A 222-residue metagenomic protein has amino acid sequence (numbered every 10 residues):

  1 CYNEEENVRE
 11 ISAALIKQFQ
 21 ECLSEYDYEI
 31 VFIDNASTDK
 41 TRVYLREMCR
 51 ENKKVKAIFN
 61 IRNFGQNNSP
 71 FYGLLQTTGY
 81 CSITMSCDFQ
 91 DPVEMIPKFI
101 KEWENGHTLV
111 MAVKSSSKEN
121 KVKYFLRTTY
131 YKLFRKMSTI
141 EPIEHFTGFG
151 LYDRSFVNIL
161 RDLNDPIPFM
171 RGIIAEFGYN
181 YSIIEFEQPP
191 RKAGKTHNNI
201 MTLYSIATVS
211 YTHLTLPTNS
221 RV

Functional and structural regions predicted by a protein language model:
C1-N120: Structured catalytic core of nucleotide-sugar glycosyltransferases
N60-R62, Q66-Q76, C81, V93-P168 (+1 more regions): Acceptor/aglycone-binding surface of glycosyltransferases and processive sugar-polymer synthases
P166, G172-P189: Catalytic donor-sugar/metal-binding loop of nucleotide-sugar-dependent glycosyltransferases
T212-T218: Conserved small/polar residues in nucleotide/adenosyl-binding loops
